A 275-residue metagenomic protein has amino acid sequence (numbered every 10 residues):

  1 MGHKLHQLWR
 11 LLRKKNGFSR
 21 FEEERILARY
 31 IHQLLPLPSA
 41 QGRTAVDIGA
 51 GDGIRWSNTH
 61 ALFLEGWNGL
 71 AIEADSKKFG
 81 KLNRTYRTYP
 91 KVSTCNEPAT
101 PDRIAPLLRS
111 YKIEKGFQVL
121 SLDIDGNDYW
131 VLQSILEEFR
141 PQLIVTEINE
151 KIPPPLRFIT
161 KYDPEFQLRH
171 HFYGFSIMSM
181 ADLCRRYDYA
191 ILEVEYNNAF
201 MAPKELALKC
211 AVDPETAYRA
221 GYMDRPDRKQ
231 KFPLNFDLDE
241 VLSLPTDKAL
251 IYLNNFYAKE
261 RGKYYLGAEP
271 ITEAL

Functional and structural regions predicted by a protein language model:
M1, A274-L275: C-terminal end-of-chain micro-motif
G2-S19, R25-L27: Conserved N-terminal segment of class I S-adenosyl-L-methionine
H6-R10, A28, N83, A105 (+3 more regions): Generic detector of well-ordered alpha-helical segments enriched in charged/polar residues, highlighting helical
Q7-R10, Q33, P106, E137 (+1 more regions): Polar/charged alpha-helical tracts
K15, A50, L168: Conserved short-loop catalytic and cofactor-binding motifs
F18-S110, G116-L122, E150-I152, D227-V241: SAM cofactor-binding core of SAM-dependent methyltransferases, primarily the Rossmann-like beta-alpha-beta module
G42, T59-W67, G116-L122, G126-A274: Conserved acidic-Pro-Pro-aromatic motif
